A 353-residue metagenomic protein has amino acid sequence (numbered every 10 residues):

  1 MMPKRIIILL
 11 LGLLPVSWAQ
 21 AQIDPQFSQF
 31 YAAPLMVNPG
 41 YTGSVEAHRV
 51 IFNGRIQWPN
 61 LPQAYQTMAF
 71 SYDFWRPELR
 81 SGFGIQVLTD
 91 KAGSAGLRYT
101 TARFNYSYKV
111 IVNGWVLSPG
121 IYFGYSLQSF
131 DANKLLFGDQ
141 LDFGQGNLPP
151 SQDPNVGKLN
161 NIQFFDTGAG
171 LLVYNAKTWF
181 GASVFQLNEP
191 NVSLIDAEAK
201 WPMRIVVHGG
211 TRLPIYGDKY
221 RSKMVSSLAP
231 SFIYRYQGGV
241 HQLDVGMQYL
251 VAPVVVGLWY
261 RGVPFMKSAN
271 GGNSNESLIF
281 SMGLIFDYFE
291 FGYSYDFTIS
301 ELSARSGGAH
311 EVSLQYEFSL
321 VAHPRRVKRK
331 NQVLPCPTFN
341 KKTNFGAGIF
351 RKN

Functional and structural regions predicted by a protein language model:
M1-I6, V112: Positively charged n-region of N-terminal signal peptides that target proteins for export
M2, Q20-A21: Extreme N-terminus of proteins, especially the signal/transit-peptide cleavage junction and the first residues
K4, V16, C336-T338: Generic low-complexity segments that are intrinsically disordered, proline-rich and/or Lys/Arg-biased
I6-I7, Q26: Generic early N-terminus positional signal peaking at residue ~5-7
I7-I8, Q332: Sequence-pattern detector for short linear motifs and compositional/periodic biases rather than a specific fold
I8-S17: Bacterial N-terminal signal peptides
Q22-N353: Subset of outer-membrane beta-barrel
